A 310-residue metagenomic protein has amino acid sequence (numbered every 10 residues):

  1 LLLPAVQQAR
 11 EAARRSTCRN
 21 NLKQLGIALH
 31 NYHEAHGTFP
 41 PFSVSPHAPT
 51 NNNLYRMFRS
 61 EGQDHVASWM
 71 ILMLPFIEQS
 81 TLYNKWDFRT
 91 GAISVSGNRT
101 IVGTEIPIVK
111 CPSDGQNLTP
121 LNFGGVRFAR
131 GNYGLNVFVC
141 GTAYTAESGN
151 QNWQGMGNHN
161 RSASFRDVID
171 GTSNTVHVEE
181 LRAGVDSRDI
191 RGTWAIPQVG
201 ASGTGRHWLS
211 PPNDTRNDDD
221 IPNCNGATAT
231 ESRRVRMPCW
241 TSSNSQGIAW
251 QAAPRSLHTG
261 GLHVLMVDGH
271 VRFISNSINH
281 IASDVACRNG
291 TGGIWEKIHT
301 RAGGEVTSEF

Functional and structural regions predicted by a protein language model:
L1-Q7: Alpha-helical hydrophobic helix detector
Q8-F310: Internal low-complexity, small-residue/proline-rich segments
